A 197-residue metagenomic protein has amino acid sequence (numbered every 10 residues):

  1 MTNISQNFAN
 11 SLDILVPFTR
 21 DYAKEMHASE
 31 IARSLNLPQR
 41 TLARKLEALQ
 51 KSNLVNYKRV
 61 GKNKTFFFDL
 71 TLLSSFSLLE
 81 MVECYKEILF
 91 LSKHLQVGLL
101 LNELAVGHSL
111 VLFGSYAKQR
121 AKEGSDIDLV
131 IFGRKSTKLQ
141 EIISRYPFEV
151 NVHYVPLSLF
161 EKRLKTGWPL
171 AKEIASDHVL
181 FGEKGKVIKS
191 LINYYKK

Functional and structural regions predicted by a protein language model:
M1-V106, A117-E123, G133-K197: Catalytic core of pol beta-like nucleotidyltransferases
G107-V111: Short acidic amphipathic segments
L112-F113, I127-G133: Short, hydrophobic beta-strand segments that form beta-sheet elements in well-ordered domains
